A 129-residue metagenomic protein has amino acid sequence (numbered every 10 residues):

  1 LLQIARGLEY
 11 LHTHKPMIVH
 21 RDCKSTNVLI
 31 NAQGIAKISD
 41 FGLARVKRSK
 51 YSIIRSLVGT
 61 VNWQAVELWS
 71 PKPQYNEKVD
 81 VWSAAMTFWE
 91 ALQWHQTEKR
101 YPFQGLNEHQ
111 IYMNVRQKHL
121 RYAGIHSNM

Functional and structural regions predicted by a protein language model:
R6-I18: Protein kinase catalytic-loop region centered on the HRD/HxD motif
K15-I30: Catalytic-loop of the protein kinase fold
I54-L68: Conserved activation segment of eukaryotic-like protein kinases, specifically the C-terminal portion of the activation
E67-K78: Conserved end of the kinase activation segment
Q96-M129: C-terminal lobe of the eukaryotic/viral protein kinase catalytic domain
